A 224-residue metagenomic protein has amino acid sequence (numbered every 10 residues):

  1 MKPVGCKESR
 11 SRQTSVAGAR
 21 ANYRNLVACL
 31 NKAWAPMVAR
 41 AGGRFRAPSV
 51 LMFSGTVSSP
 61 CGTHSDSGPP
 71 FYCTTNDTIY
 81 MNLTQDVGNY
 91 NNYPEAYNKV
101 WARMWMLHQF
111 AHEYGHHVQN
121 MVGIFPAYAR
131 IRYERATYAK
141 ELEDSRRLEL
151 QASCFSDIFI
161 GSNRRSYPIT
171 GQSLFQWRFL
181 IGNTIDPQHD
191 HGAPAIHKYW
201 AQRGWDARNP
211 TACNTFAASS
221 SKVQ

Functional and structural regions predicted by a protein language model:
M1-S67, Y72, D206-Q224: A metal-dependent hydrolase signature that marks the N-terminal structural subdomain at the beginning of catalytic folds
R20, R24-N31, A35, A47 (+4 more regions): Extracytoplasmic/secreted envelope proteins and their assembly/folding machinery, especially bacterial periplasmic
W34, M81, H108-M121, S153 (+1 more regions): Active-site recognition of the HExxH zinc-binding catalytic motif
M37-M52, P126-A129, N163-Q176: Surface-exposed patches in mature extracellular/periplasmic domains of secreted proteins
Y90-Q109, L142-R146: Short pre-active-site segment immediately N-terminal to the catalytic Zn-binding motif
N120-S145: Post-HEXXH active-site segment of zinc metalloproteases
A136-R165: Post-HExxH zinc-binding segment in Zn-dependent metallohydrolases
I160-Q224: Long, well-structured alpha-helical subdomains associated with metal-dependent extracellular/ecto-lumenal hydrolases
